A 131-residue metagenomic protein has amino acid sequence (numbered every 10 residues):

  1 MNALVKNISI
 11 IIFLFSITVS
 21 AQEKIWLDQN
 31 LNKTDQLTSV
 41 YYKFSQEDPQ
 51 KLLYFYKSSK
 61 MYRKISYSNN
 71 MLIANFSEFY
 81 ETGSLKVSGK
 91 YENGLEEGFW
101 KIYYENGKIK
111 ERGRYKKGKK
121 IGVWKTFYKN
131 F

Functional and structural regions predicted by a protein language model:
M1-I25: Bacterial Sec-dependent N-terminal signal peptides
A21-Y104, K108-K116, K120-K129: Periodic aromatic/glycine/histidine/acidic cluster detector with a strong bias toward beta-strand repeat architectures
